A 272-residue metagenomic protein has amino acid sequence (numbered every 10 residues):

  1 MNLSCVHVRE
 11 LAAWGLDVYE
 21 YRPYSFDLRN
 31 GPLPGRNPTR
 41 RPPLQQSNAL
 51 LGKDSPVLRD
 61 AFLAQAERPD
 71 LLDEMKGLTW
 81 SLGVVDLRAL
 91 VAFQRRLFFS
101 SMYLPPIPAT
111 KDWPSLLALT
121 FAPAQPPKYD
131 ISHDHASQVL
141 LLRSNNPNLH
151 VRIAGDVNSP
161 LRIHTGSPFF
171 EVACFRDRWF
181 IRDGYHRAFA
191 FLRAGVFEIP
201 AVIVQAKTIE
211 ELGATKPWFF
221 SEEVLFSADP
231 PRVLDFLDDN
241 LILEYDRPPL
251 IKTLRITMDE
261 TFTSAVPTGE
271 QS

Functional and structural regions predicted by a protein language model:
M1-V157, D238-S272: An acidic, glycine-rich, mixed-charge low-complexity segment common to nucleic-acid enzymes
I131-S132, E171, L192-R193: A general structural signal for short secondary-structure junctions and capping/turn motifs
A154-G166: Flexible internal linker/loop segments at domain or repeat junctions
H164-F175: A short acidic-Thr-Gly-centered motif at the start of a beta-strand
R178-R193: A sequence-level detector for short glycine-anchored, His/Arg-bearing signature motifs that mark catalytic or binding
R193-A194, V204: Short alpha-helical scaffold segments that flank and stabilize functional sites
V196-I199: Short glycine-/polar-rich loops that comprise or flank the Walker A/P-loop and associated switch/sensor motifs
A201-T253: Accessory, usually C-terminal, subdomains that scaffold auxiliary metal cofactors
